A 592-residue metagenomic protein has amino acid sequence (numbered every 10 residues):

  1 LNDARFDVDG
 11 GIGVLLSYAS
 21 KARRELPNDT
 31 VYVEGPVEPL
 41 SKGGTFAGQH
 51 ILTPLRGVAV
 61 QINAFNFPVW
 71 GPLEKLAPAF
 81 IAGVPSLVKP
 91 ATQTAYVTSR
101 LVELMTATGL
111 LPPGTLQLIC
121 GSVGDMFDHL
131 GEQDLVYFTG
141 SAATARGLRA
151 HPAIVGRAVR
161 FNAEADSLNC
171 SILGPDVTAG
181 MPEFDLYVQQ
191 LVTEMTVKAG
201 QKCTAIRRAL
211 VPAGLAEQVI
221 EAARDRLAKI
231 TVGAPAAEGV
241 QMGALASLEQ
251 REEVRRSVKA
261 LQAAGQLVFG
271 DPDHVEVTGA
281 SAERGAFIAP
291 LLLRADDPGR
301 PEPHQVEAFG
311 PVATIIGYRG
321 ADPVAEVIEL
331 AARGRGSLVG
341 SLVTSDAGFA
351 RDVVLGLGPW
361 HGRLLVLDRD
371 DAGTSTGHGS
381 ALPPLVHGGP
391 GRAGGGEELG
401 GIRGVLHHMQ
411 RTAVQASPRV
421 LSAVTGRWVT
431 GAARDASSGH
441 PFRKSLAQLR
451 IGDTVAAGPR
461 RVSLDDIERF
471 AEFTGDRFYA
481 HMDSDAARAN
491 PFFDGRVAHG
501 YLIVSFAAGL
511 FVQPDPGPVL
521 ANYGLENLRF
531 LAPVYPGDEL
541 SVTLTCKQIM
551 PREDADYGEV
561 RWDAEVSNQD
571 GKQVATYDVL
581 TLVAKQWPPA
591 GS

Functional and structural regions predicted by a protein language model:
L1-G44, K229, A246, R255 (+1 more regions): N-terminal Rossmann-like NAD(P)+-binding subdomain of aldehyde/semialdehyde dehydrogenases
S17-R23, V37-L40, V240, V254 (+6 more regions): Non-catalytic terminal extensions of PLP-dependent enzymes
L26-D185, A321, T374, G396: Rossmann-like NAD(P) dinucleotide-binding subdomain of oxidoreductase/dehydrogenase enzymes
A107-G109, G114, E132-L135, A143-G299 (+4 more regions): ALDH superfamily catalytic-core signature
H274-L291, V324-A416: C-terminal core of ALDH-fold dehydrogenases
S438-A498, K585: Catalytic strand-loop segment that frames the active site of acyl-thioester-processing enzymes
P441-I451, V534-D538, T543-S592: HotDog/MaoC-like acyl-thioester-processing domains
A489-A498, L502-Q548: Hydrophobic beta-strand-centered segment that forms part of the acyl-chain substrate-binding groove
